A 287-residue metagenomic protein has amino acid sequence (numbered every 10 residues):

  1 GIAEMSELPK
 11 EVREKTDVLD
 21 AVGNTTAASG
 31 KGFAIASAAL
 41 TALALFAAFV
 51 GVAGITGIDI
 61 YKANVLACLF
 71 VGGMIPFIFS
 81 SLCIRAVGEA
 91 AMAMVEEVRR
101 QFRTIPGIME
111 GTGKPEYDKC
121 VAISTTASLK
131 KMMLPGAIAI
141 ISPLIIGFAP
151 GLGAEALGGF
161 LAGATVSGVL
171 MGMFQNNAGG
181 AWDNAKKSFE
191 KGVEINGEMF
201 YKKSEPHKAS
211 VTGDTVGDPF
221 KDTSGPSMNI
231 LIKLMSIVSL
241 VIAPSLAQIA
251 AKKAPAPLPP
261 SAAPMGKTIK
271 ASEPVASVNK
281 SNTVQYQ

Functional and structural regions predicted by a protein language model:
G1-K280, V284-Q287: Hydrophobic packing and interface segments
